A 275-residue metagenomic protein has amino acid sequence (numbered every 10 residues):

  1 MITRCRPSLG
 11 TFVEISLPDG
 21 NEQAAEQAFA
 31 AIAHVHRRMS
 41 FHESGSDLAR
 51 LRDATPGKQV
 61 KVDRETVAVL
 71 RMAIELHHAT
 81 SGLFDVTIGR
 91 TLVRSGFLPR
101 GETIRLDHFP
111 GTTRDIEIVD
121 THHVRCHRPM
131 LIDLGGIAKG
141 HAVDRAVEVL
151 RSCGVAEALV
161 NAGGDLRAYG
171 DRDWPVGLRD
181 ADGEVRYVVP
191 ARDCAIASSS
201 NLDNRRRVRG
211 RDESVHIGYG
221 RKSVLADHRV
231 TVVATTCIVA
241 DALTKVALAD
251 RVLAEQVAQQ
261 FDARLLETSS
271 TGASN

Functional and structural regions predicted by a protein language model:
M1-N275: Mature catalytic core of soluble alpha/beta enzymes
